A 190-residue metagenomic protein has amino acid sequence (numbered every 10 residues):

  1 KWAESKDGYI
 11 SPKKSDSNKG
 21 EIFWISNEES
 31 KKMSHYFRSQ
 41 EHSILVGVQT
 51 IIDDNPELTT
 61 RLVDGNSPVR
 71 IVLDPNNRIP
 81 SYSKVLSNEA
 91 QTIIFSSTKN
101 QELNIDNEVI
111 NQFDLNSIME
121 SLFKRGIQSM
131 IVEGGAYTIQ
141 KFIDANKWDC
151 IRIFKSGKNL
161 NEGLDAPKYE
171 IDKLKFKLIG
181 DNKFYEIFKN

Functional and structural regions predicted by a protein language model:
W2-N190: Enzymes that bind and transform nitrogen-containing heteroaromatic metabolites
